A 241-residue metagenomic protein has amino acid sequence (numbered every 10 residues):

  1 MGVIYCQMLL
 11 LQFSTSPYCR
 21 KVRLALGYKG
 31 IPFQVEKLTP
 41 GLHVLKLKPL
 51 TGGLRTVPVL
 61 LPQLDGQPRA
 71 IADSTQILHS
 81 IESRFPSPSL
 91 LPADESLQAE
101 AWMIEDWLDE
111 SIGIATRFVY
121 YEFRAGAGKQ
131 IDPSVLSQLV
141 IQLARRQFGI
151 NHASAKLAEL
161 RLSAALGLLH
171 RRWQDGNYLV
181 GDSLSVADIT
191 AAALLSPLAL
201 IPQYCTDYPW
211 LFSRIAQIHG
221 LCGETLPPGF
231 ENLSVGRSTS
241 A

Functional and structural regions predicted by a protein language model:
G2-G27, I31-F33, L60, L162 (+5 more regions): Structured catalytic/translocation cores of nucleotide/phosphate-coupled proteins
G2-P133: GST-like domain detector, emphasizing the conserved glutathione-binding G-site in the N-terminal thioredoxin-like
I81-F85, L108, A193-S196, I218 (+1 more regions): Alpha-helix boundary/capping residues
S89-A93, L179-D182, D207, P227: Short, hydrophobic secondary-structure boundary micro-motifs
S89-E100, Y121, Q142-S154, G229-A241: A short, terminal or domain-edge coil/loop segment
S96, E100-M103, L157-A164, L168 (+1 more regions): A non-catalytic, amphipathic alpha-helix used as a structural packing/dimerization or gating element in enzyme scaffolds
E110-W210: GST-like fold's C-terminal all-alpha helical module
L198-A241: Long, positively charged, glycine-interspersed low-complexity recognition regions
